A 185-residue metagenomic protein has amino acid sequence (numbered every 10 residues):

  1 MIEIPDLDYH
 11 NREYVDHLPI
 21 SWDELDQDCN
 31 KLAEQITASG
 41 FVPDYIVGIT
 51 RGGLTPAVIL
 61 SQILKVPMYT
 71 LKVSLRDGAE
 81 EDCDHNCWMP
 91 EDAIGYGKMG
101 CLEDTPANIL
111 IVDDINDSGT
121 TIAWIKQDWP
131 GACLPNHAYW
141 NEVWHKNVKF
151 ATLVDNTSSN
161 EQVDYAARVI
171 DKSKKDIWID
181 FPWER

Functional and structural regions predicted by a protein language model:
M1-R185: PRPP-associated nucleotide enzymes
